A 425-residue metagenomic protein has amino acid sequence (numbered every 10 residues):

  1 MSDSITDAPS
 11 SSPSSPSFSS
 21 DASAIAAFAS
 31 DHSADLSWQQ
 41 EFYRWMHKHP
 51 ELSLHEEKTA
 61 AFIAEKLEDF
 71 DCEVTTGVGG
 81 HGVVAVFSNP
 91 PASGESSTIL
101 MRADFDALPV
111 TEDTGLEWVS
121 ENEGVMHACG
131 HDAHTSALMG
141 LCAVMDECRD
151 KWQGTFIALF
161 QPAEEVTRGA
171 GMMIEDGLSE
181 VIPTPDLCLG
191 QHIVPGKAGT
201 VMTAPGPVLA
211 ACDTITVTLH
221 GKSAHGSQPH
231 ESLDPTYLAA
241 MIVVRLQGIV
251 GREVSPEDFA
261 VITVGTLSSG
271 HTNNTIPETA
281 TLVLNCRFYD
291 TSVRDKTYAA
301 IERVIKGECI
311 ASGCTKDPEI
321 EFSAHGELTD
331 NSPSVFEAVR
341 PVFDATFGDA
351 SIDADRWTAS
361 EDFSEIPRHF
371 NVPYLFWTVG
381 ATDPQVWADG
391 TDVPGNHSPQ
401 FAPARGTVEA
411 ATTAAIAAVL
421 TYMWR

Functional and structural regions predicted by a protein language model:
S2-I5, A240-R425: Metal-dependent amide/peptide-bond hydrolase catalytic core, centered on the "pita-bread" metallohydrolase fold
D3-H127, D132, S136, G140 (+1 more regions): Acidic/His- and Gly-rich active-site-bordering loop/insert found across diverse amide/peptide-bond hydrolases
M46, L67, A85, M101 (+9 more regions): Divalent metal-coordination and catalytic microenvironments
I63, A137-M145, A170, A239-L246 (+1 more regions): Buried hydrophobic packing segments
L100-R102, I215-V217, F376-G380: Non-cysteine beta-strand/loop elements that form the S-adenosyl-L-methionine
L108-V110, G115-M126, D132-A133, C148-T266 (+1 more regions): Histidine/acidic-residue-rich, glycine-tolerant segments that coordinate divalent metal ions
